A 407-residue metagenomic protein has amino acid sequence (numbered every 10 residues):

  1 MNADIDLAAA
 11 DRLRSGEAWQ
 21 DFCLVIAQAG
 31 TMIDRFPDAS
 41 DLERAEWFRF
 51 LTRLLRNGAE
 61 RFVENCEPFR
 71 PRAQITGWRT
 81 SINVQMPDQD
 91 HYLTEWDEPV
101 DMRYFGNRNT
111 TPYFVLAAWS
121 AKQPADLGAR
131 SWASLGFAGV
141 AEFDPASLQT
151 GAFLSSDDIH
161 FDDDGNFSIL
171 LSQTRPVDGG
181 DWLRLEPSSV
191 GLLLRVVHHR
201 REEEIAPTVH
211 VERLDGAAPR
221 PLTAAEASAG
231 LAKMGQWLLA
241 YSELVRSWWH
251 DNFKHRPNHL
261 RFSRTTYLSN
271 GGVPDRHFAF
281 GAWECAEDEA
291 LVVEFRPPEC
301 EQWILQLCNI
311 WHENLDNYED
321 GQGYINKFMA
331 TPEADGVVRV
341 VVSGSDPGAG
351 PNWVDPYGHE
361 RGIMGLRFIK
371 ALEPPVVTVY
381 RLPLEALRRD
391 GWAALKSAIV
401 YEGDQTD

Functional and structural regions predicted by a protein language model:
M1-D407: A compositional/structural signature for long, glycine/proline-rich flexible linkers and loops on extracytoplasmic
